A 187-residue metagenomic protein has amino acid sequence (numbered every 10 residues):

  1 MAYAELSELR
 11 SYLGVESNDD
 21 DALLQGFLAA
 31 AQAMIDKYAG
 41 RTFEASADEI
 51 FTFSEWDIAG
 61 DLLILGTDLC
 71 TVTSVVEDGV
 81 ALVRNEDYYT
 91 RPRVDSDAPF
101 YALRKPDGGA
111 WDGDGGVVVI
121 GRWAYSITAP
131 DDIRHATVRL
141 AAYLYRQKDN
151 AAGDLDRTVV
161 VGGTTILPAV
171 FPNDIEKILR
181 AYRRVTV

Functional and structural regions predicted by a protein language model:
M1-V187: Divalent metal-cofactor coordination and adjacent catalytic microenvironments
